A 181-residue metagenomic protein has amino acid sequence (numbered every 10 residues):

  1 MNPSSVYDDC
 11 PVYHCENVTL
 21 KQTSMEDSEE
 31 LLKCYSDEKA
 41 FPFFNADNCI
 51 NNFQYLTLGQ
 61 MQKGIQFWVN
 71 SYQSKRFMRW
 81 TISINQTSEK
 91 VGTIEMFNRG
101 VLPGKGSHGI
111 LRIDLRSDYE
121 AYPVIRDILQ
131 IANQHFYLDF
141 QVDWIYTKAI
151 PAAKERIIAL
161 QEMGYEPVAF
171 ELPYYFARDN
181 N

Functional and structural regions predicted by a protein language model:
M1-D118, H135, D139, I150-E155 (+1 more regions): GNAT-family acyltransferases
A121-H135: Conserved acetyl-CoA-binding loop-helix of GNAT-fold acetyltransferases
W144-A149: Conserved hydrophobic beta-strand within the GNAT/NAT acetyltransferase core sheet that lines the active-site cleft
